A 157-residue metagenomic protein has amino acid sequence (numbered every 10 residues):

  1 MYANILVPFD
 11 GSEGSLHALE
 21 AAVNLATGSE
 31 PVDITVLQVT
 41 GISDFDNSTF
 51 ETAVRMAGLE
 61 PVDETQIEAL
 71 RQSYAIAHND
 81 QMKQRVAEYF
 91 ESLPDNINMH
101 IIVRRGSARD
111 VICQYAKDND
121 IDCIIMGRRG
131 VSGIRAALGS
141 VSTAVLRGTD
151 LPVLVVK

Functional and structural regions predicted by a protein language model:
M1-Q66: Small/aliphatic-rich secondary-structure junction motif
A3, D122, D150: Conserved acidic residues
N24, G41, I76, D80 (+1 more regions): Structural beta-alpha unit
T35-L37, H100-R104, L154: General small-molecule cofactor/ligand-binding pocket signal
Q38, G127-R129, K157: Short secondary-structure boundary segments
P61-A77: Short glycine/proline- and acidic residue-enriched helix-loop micro-motifs that form flexible lids or anion-recognition
C123-A144: Glycine-rich, Arg-bearing micro-motifs that act as flexible, cationic patches
G148-K157: Short, flexible loop segments at boundaries between secondary-structure elements
